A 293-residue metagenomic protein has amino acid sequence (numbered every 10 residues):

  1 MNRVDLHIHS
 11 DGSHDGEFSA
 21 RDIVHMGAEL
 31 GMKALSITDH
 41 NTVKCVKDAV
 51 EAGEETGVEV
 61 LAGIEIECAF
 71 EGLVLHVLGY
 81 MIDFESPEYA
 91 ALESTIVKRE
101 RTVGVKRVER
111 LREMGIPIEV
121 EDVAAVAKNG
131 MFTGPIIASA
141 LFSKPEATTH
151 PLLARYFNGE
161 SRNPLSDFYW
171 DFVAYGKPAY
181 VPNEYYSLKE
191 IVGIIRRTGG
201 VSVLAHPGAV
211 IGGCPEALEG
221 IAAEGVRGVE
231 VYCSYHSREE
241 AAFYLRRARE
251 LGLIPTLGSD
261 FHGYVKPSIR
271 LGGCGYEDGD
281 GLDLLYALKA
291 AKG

Functional and structural regions predicted by a protein language model:
M1-V74, F172-K266, C274-E277, K292: An N-terminally biased module of ancient metal coordination in phosphate/nucleic-acid-related enzymes
E55-I211, P215, D280-L282: Extended substrate/RNA-proximal surfaces in nucleic-acid metabolism proteins
L271: Short clusters of hydrophobic/aromatic residues that line enzyme substrate/ligand-binding pockets
E277-G293: Mid-to-C-terminal alpha-helical segments outside catalytic/metal-binding sites
